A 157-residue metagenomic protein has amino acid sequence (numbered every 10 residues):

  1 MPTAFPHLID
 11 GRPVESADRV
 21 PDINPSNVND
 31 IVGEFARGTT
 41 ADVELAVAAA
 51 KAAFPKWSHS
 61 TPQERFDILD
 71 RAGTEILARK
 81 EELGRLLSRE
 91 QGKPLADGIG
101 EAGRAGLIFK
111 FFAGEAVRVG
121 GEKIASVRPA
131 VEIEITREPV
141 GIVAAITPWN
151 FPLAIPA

Functional and structural regions predicted by a protein language model:
M1-N27, I31: Hydrophobic face of amphipathic alpha-helices that form TPR/SEL1-like repeat modules and related alpha-solenoid
V20, A41, G141: Glycine-centered loop/turn positions within well-structured domains that cap or flank conserved ligand/cofactor-binding
I23-N24, T40-V43, L153: A short local loop/turn or secondary-structure capping micro-motif enriched for an aromatic residue
N29-G120, A130: Glycine-rich loop-to-alpha-helix module at the N-terminal edge of alpha/beta enzyme cores
E122-A157: Conserved small-residue-rich beta-alpha loop and adjacent elements that most often cradle the phosphate/pyrophosphate
